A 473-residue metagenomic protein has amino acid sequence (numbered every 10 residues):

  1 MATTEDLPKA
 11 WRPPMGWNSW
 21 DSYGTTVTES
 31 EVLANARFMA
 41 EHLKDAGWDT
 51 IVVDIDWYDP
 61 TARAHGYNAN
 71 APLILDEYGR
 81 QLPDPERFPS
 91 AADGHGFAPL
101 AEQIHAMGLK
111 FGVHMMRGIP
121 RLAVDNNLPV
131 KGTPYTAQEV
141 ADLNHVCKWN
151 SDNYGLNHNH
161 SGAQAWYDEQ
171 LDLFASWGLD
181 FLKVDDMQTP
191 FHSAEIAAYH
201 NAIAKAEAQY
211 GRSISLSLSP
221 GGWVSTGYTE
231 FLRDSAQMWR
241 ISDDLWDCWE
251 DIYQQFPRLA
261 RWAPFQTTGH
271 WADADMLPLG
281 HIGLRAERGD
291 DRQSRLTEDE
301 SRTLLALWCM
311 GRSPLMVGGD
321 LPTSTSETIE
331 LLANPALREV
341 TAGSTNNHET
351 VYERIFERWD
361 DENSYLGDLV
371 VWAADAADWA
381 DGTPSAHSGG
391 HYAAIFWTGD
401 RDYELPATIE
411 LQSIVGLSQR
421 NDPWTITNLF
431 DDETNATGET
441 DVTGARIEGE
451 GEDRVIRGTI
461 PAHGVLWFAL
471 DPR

Functional and structural regions predicted by a protein language model:
M1-L33, F38-E41, I214, W223: N-terminal module-boundary/linker segments of secreted carbohydrate-active enzymes
P14-S19, D49-D54, D59, K110-M115 (+8 more regions): Structural recognition of the beta-strand scaffold that forms the well-ordered cores of secreted hydrolase catalytic
M39-D168, D172-A175, L179-F181, D186 (+1 more regions): Aromatic-lined carbohydrate-binding/catalytic grooves of carbohydrate-active enzymes
L109-N126, Q188-T189, A204-S225: Aromatic-lined carbohydrate-recognition surfaces of secreted/lumenal glycan-active proteins
E139-H145, H158-N159, S213-D320: Glycan-recognition surfaces
A306-D361: Catalytic cores of secreted or luminal carbohydrate-active enzymes
W308-G311, M316-G318, E362-S418, H463: Carbohydrate-binding surface patches
V442-R473: C-terminal beta-strand-rich structural cap/linker in extracellular carbohydrate-active enzymes
